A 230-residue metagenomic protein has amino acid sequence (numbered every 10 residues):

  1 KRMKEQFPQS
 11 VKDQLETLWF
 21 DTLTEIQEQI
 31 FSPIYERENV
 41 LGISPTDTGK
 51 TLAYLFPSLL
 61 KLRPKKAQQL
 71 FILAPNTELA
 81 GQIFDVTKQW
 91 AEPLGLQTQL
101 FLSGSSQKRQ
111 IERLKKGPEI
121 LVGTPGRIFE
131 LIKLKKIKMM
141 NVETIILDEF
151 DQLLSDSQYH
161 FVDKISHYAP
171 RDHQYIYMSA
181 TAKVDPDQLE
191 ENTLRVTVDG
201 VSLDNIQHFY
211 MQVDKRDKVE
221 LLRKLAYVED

Functional and structural regions predicted by a protein language model:
K1-I43: Conserved pre-motif I regulatory segment
E28-V40, K50-K65, V86-W90: Walker A/P-loop NTP-binding motif
E36-G42, K66-L70, P118-E119, D230: Pre-Walker A (Motif I) flank of P-loop NTPase domains
S44-T48: The conserved Walker
A67-K133, N141-T144: Conserved nucleic-acid-binding Ia/Ib motif block in the N-terminal RecA-like helicase ATPase lobe
T77-A80, S105-Q107, R127-I128, D151-Q152 (+4 more regions): Conserved nucleotide-binding/hydrolysis micro-motifs of P-loop NTPases
K138-S202: Post-DEXD/H (motif II) to motif III coupling segment of the RecA-like Helicase ATP-binding lobe
N205-D230: Conserved interdomain hinge at the start of the Helicase C-terminal
